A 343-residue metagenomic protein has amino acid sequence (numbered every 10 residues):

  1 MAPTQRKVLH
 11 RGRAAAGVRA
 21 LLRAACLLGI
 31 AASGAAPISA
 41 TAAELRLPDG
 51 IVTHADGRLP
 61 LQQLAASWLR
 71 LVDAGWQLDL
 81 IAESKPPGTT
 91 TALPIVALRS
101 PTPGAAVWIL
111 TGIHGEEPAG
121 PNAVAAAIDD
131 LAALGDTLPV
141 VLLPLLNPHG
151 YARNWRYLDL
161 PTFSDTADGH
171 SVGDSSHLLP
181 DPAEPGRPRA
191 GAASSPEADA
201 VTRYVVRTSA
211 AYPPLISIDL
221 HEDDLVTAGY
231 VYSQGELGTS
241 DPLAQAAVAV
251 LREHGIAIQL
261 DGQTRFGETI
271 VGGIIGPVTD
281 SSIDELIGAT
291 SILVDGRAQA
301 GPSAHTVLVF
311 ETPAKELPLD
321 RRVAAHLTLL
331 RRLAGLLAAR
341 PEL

Functional and structural regions predicted by a protein language model:
M1, V8, G17, L21-L22 (+4 more regions): C-terminal accessory segments enriched in acidic
L22-G34: Bacterial N-terminal signal peptides
G75-T90: N-terminal cap/lid segment of alpha/beta-hydrolase-fold proteins
D79-I81, V96, V141-L143: General small-molecule cofactor/ligand-binding pocket signal
I95-P103: Short beta-strand-to-loop junctions in surface cap/lid or active-site-entrance loops
G104, P118-A127, A132-A249: Active-site/substrate-binding loop(s) of hydrolase catalytic cores
A106-T111: Short beta-strand element of the alpha/beta-hydrolase
